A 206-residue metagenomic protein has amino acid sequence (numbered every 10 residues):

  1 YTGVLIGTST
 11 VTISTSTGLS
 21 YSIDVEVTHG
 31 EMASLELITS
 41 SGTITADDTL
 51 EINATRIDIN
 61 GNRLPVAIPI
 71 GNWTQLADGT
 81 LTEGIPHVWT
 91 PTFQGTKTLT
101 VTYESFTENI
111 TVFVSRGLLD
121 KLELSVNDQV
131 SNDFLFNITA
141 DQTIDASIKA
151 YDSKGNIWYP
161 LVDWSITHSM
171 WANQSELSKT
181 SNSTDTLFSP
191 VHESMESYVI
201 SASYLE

Functional and structural regions predicted by a protein language model:
Y1-E206: Extracytoplasmic soluble-region selector
